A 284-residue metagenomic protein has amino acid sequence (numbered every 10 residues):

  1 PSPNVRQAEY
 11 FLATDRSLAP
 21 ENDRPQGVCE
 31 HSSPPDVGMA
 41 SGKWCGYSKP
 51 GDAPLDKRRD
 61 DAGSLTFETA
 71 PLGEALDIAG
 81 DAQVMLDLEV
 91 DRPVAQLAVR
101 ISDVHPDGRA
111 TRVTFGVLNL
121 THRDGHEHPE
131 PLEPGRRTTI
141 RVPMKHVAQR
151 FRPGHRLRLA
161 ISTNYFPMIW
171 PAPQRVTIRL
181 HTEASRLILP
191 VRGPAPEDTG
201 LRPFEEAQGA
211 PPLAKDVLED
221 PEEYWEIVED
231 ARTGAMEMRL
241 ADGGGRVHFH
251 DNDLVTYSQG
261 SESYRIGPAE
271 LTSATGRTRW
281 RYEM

Functional and structural regions predicted by a protein language model:
P1-M284: C-terminal, loop-rich substrate-recognition/catalytic regions characterized by aromatic stacking residues
